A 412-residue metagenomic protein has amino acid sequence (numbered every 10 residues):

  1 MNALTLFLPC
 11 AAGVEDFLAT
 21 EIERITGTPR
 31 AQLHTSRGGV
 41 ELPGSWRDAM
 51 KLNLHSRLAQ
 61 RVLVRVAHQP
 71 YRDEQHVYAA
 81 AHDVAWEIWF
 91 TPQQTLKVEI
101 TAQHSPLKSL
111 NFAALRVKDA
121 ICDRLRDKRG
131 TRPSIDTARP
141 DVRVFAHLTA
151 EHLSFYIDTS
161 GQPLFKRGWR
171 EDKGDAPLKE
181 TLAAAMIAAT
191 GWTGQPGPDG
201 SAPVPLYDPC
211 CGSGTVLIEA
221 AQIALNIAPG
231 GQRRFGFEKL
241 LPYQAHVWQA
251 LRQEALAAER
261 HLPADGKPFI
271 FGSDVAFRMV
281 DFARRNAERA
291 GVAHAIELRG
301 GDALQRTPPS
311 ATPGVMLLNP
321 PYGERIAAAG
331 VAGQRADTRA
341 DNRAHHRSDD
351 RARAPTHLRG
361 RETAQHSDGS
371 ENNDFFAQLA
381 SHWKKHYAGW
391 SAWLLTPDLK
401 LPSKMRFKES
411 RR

Functional and structural regions predicted by a protein language model:
N2-V142, D199-G200: Non-catalytic nucleic-acid substrate-recognition regions in nucleic-acid-modifying enzymes
T5, P9, G13, F277-D281 (+5 more regions): Conserved Class I SAM-dependent methyltransferase catalytic core
E87-W89, R306-P313: Short amphipathic alpha-helix with an adjacent loop that forms part of the alpha/beta core around
F155-G191: SAM-dependent Rossmann-like transferase core, predominantly class I methyltransferases with a strong bias toward
K166-R170, D199, A327-V331: Short acidic, glycine/proline-rich loop/turn micro-motifs
L178-T307, V315, R325: Conserved S-adenosyl-L-methionine
P313-N319: Short SAM/SAH-binding signature in class I
